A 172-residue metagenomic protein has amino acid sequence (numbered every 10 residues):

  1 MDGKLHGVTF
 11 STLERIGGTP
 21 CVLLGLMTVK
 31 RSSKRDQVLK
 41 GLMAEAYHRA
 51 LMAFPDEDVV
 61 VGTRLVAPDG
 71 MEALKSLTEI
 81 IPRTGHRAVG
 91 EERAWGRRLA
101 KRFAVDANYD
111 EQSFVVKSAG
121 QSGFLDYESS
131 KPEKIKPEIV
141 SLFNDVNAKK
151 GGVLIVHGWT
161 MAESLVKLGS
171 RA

Functional and structural regions predicted by a protein language model:
M1-S32, A50, A67: A conserved beta-strand-loop-helix scaffold within acyl/acetyltransferase catalytic domains
K30-G41: Conserved glycine-rich acetyl-CoA-binding loop
K40-L51: Eukaryote-skewed repeat-based solenoidal scaffolds used as protein-protein interaction platforms, primarily
L51-A172: Terminal substrate-recognition subdomain of acyl/acetyltransferases
